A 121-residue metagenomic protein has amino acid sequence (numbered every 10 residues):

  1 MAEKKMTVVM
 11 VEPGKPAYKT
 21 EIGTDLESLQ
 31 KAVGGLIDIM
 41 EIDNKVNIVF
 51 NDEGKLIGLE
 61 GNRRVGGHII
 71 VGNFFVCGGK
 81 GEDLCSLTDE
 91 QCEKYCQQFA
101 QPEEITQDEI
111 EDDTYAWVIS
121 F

Functional and structural regions predicted by a protein language model:
A2-F121: Domain-length accessory/inserted modules outside core catalytic folds
